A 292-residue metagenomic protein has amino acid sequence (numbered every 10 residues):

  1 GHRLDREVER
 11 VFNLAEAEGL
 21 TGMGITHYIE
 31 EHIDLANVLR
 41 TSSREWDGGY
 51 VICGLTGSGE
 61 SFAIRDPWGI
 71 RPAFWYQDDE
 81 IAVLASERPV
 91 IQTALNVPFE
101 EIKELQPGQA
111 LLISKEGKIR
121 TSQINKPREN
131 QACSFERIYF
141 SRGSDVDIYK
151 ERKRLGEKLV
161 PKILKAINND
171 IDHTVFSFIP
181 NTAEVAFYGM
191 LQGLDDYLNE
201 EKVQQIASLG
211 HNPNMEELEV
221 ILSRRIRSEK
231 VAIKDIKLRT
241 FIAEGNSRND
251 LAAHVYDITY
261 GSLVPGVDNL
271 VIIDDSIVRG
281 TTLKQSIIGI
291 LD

Functional and structural regions predicted by a protein language model:
G1-Q106, L112-T174, I179-P180, G266: Conserved short alpha-helical segments that host acidic/polar catalytic motifs at enzyme active sites
T56-E60, D172-E184, G210, A232-I236 (+2 more regions): A glycine-rich phosphate-binding loop feature that marks nucleotide/adenosyl-phosphate handling sites
I64, I272-I273: Generic enzyme active-site microenvironment
W68, D78-D79, M190-Y197, A243-R248 (+1 more regions): Short secondary-structure boundary/capping segments
G117-C133, F178-M215: Terminal amphipathic helices with adjacent charged low-complexity linkers/tails
V146, K150, A243-S247, D274-V278: Alpha-helix capping and helix-loop boundary segments enriched in small/acidic/polar residues
K153, E157, P161, E184 (+6 more regions): Feature representing long, continuous alpha-helical segments
Q192-N269: Short, glycine/charge-rich flexible loops or terminal/linker lids adjacent to PRPP-binding catalytic cores
